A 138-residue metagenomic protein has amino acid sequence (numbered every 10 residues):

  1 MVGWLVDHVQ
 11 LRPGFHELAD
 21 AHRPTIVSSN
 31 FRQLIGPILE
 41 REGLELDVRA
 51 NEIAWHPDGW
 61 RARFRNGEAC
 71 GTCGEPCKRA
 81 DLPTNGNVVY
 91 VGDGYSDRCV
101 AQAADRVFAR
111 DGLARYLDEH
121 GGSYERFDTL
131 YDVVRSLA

Functional and structural regions predicted by a protein language model:
M1-A19: Metal-dependent phosphoesterase signature
G14-T25, N30-A138: C-terminal cap/substrate-recognition subdomain and adjoining C-terminal extension of metal-dependent phosphatase-like
